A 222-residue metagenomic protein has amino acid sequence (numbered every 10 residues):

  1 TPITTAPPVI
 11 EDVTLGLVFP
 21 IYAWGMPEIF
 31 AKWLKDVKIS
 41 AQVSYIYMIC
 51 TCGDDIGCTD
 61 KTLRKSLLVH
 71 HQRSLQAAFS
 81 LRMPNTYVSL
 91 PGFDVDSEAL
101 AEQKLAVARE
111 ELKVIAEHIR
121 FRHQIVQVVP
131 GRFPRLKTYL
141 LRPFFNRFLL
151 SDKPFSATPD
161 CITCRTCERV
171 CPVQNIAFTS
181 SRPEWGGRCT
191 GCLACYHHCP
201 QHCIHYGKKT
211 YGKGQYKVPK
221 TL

Functional and structural regions predicted by a protein language model:
T1, T5-F19, A23-F144, G212-G214: FMN-binding flavodoxin-like domain, especially the glycine-rich phosphate-binding loop
P8-V9, I39, F148, C164 (+2 more regions): Generic structural signal for beta-strand residues in well-ordered domains
V9, V18, P143-F145, L149 (+3 more regions): Short, flexible coil/linker segments at or flanking structured domains
I10-D12, N146-F148, D152, C195 (+1 more regions): Residue-level signal for the start and early helices of compact helical domains
G131-T163: A mid-sequence, solvent-exposed acidic-amphipathic segment
S156-A157, I162-E184, R188-T190, A194-Y211: Iron-sulfur cluster-binding cysteine motifs and their immediate structural context in ferredoxin-like electron-transfer
Y216-T221: Active-site-proximal loop/hinge segments that shape catalytic or ion-binding/gating pockets
